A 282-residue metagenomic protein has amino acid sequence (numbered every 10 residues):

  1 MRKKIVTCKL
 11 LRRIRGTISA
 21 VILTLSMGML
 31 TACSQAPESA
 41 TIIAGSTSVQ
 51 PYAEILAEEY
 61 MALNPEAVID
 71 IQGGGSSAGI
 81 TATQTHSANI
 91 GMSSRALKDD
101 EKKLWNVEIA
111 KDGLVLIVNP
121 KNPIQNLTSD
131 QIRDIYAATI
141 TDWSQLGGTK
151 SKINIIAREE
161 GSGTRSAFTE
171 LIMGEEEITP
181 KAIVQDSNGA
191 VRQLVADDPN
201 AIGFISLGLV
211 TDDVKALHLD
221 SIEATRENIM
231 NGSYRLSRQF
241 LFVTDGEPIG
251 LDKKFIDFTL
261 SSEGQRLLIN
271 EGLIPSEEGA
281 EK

Functional and structural regions predicted by a protein language model:
R2-V21: Bacterial N-terminal signal peptides that target proteins for export
G28-A32: C-terminal motif of bacterial Sec signal peptides marking the signal peptidase cleavage site
C33-S87, G91-K282: Exported/periplasmic ABC-transporter solute-binding proteins
